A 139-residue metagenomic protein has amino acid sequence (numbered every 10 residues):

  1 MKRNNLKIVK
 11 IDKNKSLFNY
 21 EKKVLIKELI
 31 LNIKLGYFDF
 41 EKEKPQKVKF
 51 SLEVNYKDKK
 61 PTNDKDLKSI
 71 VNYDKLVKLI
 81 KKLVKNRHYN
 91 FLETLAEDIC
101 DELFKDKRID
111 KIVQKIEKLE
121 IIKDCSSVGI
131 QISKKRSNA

Functional and structural regions predicted by a protein language model:
M1-A139: N-terminal, polar/charged subdomain of small-to-medium soluble alpha/beta proteins
